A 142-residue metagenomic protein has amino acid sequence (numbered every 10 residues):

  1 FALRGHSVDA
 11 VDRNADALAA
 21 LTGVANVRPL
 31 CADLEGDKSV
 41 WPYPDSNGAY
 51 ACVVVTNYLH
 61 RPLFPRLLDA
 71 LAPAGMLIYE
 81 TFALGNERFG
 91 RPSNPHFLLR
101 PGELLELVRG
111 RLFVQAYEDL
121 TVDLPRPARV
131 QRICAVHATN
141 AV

Functional and structural regions predicted by a protein language model:
S7-D12: Conserved SAM-binding motif I beta-strand of class I
N14-D16: Conserved SAM/SAH-binding beta-strand->alpha-helix loop
L18-T22: Conserved SAM-binding loop
V24-Y43: Conserved SAM-binding strand-loop segment of SAM-dependent methyltransferases
Y58-A72: A short, conserved alpha-helix within the catalytic core of class I
A74-E87: Conserved beta-strand signature within the Rossmann-like core of class I S-adenosyl-L-methionine
P95-R111, Q115-A116: Short alpha-helix
L120-V142: Core SAM-dependent methyltransferase catalytic element
